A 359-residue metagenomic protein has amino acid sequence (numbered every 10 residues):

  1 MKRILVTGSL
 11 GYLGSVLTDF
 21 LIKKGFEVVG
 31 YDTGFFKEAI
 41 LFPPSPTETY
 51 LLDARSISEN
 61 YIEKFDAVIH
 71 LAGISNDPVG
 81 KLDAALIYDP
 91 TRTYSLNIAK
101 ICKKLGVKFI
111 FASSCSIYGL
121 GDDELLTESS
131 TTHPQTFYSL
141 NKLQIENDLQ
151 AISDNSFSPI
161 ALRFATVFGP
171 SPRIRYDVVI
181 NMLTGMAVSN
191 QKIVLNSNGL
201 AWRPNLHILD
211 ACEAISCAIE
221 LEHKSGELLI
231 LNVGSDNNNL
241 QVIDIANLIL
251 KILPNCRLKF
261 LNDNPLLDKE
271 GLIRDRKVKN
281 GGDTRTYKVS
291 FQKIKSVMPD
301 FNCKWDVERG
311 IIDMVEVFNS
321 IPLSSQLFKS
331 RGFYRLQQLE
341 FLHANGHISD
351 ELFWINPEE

Functional and structural regions predicted by a protein language model:
L5-K23: N-terminal Rossmann NAD(P)H-binding glycine-rich loop of SDR-like oxidoreductase domains
A54-P90: NAD(P)H-binding glycine-rich loop region in Rossmannoid oxidoreductase-like domains and their noncatalytic homologs
V68, L82-F109: NAD(P)-cofactor binding segment of oxidoreductase domains
L96-F137: Conserved Rossmann-fold NAD(P)-dependent oxidoreductase catalytic core, especially the SDR/UDP-sugar
S114, E146-S171, N181: Conserved beta-loop-beta element that borders a ligand/cofactor-binding pocket
Y118-G119, H133-F137, L162-V178: Flexible, glycine-rich beta-alpha linker
L120, H133-I160, V188: Active-site Tyr-X1-5-Lys
Q191, N196-E359: C-terminal substrate-binding subdomain of Rossmann-fold SDR/epimerase-dehydratase oxidoreductases
